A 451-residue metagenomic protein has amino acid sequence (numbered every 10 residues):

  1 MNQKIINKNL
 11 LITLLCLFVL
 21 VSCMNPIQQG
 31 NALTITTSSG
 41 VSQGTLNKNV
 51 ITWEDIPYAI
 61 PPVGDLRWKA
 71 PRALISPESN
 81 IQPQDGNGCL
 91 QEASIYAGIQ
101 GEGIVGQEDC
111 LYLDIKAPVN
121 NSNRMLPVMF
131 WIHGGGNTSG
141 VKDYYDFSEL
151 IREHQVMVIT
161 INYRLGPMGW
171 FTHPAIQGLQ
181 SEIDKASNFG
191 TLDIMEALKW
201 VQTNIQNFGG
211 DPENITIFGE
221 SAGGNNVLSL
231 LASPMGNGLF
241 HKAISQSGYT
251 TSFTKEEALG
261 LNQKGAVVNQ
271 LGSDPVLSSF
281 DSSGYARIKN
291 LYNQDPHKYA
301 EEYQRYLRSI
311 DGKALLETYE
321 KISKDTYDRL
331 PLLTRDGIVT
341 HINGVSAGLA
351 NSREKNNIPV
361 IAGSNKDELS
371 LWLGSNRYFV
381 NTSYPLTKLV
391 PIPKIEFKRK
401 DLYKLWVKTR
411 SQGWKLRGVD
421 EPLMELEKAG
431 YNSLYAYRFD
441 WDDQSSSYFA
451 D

Functional and structural regions predicted by a protein language model:
N2, M24-N188, P212: Non-catalytic accessory segments of hydrolases
I12-S22: Bacterial N-terminal signal peptides
G98-G101, T203, L228-S229, N237 (+2 more regions): Substrate-access "cap/lid" subdomains that shape and gate the entrance to catalytic or ligand-binding pockets
I183-Q206: Alpha/beta-hydrolase active-site loop
G209-E220: Alpha/beta-hydrolase fold nucleophile elbow
I217, I244-Q246: A short, hydrophobic beta-strand element of the alpha/beta-hydrolase
E220-S229: Glycine-rich nucleophile elbow surrounding the catalytic serine of serine-hydrolase chemistry
G374, D420, M424-D451: Mobile gating loops/cap/lid regions near enzyme active sites that modulate substrate access
